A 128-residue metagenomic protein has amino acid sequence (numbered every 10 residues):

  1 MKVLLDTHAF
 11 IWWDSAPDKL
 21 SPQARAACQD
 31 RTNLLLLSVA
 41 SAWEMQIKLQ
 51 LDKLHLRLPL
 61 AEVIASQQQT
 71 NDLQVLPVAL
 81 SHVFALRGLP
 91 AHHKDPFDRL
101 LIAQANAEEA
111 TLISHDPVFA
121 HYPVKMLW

Functional and structural regions predicted by a protein language model:
M1-S38, L51-S66, E108, P117 (+1 more regions): Short, well-structured N-terminal submotif of metal-dependent ribonuclease cores
M45: Phosphate/NTP-binding elements of NTP-utilizing enzymes
H55-A61, Q69-V118: Active-site neighborhoods of divalent-metal-dependent phosphate/nucleic-acid chemistry enzymes
P123-W128: Active-site regions of enzymes building and remodeling cell-envelope glycoconjugates
